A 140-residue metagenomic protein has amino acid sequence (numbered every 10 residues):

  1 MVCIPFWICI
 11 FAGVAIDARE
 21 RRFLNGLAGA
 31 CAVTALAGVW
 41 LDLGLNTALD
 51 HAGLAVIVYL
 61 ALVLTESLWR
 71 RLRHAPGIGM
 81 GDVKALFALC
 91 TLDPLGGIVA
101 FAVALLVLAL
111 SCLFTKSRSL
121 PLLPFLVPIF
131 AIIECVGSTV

Functional and structural regions predicted by a protein language model:
M1-V140: A membrane-topology feature that recognizes alpha-helical transmembrane segments and their immediate juxtamembrane
